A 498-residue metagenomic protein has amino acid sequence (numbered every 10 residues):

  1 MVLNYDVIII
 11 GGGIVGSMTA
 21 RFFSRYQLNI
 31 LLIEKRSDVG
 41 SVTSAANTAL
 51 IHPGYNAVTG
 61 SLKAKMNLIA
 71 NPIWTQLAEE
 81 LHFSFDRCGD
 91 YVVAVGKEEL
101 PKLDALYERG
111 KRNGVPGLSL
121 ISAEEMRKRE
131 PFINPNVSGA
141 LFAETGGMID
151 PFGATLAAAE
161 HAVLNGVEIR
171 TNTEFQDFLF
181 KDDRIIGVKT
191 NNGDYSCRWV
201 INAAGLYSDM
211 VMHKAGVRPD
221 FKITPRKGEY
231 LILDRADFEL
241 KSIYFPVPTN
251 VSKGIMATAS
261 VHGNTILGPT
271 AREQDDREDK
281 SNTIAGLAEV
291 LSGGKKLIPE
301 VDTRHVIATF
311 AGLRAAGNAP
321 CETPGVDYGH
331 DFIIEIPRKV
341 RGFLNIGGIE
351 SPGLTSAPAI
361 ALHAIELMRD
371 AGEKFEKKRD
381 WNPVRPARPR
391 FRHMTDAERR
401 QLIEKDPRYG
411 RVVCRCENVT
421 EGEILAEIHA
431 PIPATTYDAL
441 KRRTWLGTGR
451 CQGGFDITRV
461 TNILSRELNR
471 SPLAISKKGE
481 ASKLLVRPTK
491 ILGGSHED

Functional and structural regions predicted by a protein language model:
D6-L32: N-terminal Rossmann-like FAD-binding beta1-loop-alpha1 element of flavoenzymes
M18, F178-R184, K189-T283, S292 (+3 more regions): Flavin-dependent oxidoreductases
R25-A46: Glycine-rich FAD pyrophosphate-binding loop
A49-R129, G254-I255: Dinucleotide-binding Rossmann-like beta1-alpha1 core, especially the glycine-rich loop that anchors the ADP
V58, K65-L68, V93-K102, L141-E160 (+4 more regions): Short beta-strand to alpha-helix junction loop
L141, T145-W199: Helical element adjacent to the flavin cofactor pocket in flavoenzyme catalytic cores
S252, V261-H262, E273, E278-V412 (+3 more regions): C-terminal catalytic lobe of FAD-dependent flavoproteins
G410-I424, R442-T461: Local cysteine-cluster metal-coordination motifs and their immediate loop/turn environment, predominantly Fe-S cluster
